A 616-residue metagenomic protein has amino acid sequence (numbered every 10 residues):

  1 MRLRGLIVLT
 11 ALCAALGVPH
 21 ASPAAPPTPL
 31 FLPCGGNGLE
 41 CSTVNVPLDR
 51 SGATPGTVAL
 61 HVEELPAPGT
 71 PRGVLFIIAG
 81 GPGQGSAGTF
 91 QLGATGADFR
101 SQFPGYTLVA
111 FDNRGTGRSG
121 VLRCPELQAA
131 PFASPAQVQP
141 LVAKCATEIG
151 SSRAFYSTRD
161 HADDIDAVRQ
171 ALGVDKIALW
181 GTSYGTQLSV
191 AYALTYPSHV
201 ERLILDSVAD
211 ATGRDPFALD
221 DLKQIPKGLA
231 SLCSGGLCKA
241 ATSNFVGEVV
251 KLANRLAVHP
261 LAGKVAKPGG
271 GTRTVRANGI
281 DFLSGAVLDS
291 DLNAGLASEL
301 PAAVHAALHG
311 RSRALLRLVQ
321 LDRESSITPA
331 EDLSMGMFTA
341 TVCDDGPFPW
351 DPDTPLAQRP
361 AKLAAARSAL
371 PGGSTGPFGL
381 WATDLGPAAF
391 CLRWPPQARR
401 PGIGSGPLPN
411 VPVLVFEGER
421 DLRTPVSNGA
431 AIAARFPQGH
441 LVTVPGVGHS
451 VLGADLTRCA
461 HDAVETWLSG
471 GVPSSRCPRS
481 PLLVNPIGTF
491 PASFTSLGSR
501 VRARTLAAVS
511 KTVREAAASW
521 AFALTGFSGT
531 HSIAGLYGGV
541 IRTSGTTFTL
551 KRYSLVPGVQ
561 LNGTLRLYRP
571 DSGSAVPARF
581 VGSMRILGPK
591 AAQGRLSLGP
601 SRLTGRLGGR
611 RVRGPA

Functional and structural regions predicted by a protein language model:
R2-A24, V44, I165: Secretory targeting and sorting signals
A25-G279, G346-A616: Gly/Pro-rich cap/lid or specificity-loop segments adjacent to the active site
A209-K227, S312-I327, E331: Flexible "cap/lid" loop of the alpha/beta hydrolase fold
A253, L283-V287: Amphipathic alpha-helical segments that form the core helices of the histone-fold
G263-L283, D291-G295, T328-G336: Structural motif
S290-A294, R420-R423: Acidic catalytic loop of the alpha/beta-hydrolase fold
A297-P301, H305, H309, L316-R317: Mature extracellular/secreted ectodomains of secretory-pathway proteins
R313-D351, P360-K362: Long, low-complexity segments enriched in small/aliphatic residues
